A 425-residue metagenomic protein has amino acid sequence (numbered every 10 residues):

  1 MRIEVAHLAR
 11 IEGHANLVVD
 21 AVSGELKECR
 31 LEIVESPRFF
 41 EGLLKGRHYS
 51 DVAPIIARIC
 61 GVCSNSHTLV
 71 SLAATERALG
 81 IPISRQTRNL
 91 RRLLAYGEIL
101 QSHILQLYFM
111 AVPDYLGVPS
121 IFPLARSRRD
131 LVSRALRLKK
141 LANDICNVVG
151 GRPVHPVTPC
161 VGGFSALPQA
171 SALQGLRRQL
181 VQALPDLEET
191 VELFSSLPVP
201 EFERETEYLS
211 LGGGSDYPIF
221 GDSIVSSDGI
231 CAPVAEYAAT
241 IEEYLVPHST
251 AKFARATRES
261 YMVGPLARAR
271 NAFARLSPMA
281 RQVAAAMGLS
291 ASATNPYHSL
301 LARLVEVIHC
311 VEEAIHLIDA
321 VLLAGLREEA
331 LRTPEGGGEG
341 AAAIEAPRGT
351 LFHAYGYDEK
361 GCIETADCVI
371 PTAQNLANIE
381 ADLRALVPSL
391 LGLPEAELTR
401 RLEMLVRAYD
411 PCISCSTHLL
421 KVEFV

Functional and structural regions predicted by a protein language model:
M1-T350, K360, I370-V425: Active-site bordering "gate/hinge" segments that shape substrate access to catalytic or cofactor-binding pockets
R348, H353-Y355, T365: A translation/RNA-centric and nucleic-acid-associated enzymatic feature enriched in Class II aminoacyl-tRNA synthetases
